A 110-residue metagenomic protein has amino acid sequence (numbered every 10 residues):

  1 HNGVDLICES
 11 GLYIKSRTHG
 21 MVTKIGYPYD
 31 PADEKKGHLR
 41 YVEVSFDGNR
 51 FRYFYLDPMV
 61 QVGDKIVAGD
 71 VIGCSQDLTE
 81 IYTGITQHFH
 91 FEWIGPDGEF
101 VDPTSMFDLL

Functional and structural regions predicted by a protein language model:
H1: Short proline/glycine- and basic residue-enriched helix-capping loop/turn segments at helix->loop/beta transitions
C8-S10: Short, small/polar residue-rich loop motifs at catalytic or cofactor-binding pockets
L12, N49-R50, D97-E99: Short acidic/polar mixed-charge low-complexity motifs
Y13-I25, V60-D77: Short, well-structured beta-strand-loop connectors
S16-M59, I81-H90: Zn2+-dependent peptidoglycan hydrolase active-site motif and core
E34-H38, D64-L110: Conserved, short, structured surface segments that act as functional micro-motifs
